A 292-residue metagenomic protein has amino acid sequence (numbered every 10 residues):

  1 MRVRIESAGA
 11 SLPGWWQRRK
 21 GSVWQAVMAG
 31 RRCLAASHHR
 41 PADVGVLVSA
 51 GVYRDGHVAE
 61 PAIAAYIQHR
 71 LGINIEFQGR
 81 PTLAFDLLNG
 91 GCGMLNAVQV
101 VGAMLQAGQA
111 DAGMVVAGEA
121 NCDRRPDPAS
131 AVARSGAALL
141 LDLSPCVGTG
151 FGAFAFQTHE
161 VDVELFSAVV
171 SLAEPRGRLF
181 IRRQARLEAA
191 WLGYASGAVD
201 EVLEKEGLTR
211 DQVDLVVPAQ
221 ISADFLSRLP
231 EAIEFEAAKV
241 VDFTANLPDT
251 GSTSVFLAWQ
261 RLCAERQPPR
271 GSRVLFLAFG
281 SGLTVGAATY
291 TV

Functional and structural regions predicted by a protein language model:
M1-R31, N96-V161, F256-V292: Conserved beta-strand-centric core segments of catalytic alpha/beta enzyme folds
M1-S49, A65-I75, C146-T253, A264: Conserved "HGTGT" condensation-loop signature of ketosynthase/thiolase-family condensing enzymes that catalyze
A42-G51, P81-D86, D111-G118, D211-V217 (+2 more regions): Beta-strand segments within the central parallel beta-sheet cores of soluble alpha/beta enzyme folds
V52-H57, G90-L95, E119-N121, Q220-A223 (+1 more regions): Gly/Ser/Thr-rich loops at beta-strand to alpha-helix junctions that form or flank small-molecule/cofactor-binding
R54-A112, P230-A258: Conserved catalytic cysteine-centered active-site region of acyl-thioester-dependent Claisen-condensing enzymes
E60, A133, L192-S196: A structural signal for well-ordered alpha-helical scaffolds and beta->alpha junctions
E60-P61, D127, S227-E231, A287-T289: Short amphipathic alpha-helical segments
D86, G90, A129, P218: Glycine- and other small-residue-rich loops at beta-strand/loop junctions that grip anionic moieties
